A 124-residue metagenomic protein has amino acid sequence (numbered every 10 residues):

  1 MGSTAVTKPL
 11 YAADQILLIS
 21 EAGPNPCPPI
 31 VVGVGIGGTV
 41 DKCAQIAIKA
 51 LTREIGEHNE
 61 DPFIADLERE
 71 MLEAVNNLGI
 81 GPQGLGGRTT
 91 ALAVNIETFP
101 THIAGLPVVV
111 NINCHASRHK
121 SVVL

Functional and structural regions predicted by a protein language model:
M1-V34, T39-L124: Non-transmembrane, aqueous-exposed alpha-helical and coiled segments at domain scale
